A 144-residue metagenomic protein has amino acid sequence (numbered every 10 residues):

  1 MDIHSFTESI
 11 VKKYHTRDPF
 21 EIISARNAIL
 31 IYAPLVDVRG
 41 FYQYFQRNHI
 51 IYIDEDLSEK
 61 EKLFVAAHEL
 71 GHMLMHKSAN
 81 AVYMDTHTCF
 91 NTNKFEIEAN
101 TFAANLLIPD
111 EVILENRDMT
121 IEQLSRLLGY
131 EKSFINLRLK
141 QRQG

Functional and structural regions predicted by a protein language model:
M1-G144: Active-site hotspot residues in diverse enzymes, especially metal/ion-binding acidic/histidine motifs
